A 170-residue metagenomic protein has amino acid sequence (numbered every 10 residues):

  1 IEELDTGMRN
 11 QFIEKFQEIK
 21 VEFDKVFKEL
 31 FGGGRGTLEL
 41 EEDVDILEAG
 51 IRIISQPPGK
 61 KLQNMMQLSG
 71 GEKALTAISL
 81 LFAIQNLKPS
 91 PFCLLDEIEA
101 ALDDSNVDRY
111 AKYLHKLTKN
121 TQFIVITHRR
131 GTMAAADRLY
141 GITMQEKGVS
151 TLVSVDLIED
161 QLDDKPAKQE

Functional and structural regions predicted by a protein language model:
I1-E170: Terminal ABC-like ATPase head and other globular end-domains that cap long coiled-coil arms in SMC/Rad50/SbcC-family
